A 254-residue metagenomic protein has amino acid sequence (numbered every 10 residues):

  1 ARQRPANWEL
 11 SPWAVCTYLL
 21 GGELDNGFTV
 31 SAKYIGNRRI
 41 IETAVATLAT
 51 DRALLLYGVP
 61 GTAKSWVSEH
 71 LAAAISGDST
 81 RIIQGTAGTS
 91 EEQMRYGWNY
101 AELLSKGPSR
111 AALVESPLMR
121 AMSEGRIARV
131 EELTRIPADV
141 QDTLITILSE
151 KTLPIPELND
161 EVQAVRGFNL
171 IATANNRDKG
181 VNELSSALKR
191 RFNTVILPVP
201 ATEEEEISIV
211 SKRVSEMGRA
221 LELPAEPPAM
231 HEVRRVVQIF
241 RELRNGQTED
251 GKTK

Functional and structural regions predicted by a protein language model:
A1-P227, H231, Q238, N245: AAA+ P-loop NTPase catalytic core and its hallmark functional loops
N245-K254: C-terminal helical "lid" subdomain and adjoining coupling/linker elements of P-loop NTPases
